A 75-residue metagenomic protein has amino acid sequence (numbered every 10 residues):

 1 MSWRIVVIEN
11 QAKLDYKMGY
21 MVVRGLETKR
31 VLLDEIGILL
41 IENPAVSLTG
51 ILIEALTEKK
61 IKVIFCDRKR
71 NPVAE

Functional and structural regions predicted by a protein language model:
M1-E75: N-terminal intrinsically disordered, cationic/polar leader segments that include organellar targeting peptides
